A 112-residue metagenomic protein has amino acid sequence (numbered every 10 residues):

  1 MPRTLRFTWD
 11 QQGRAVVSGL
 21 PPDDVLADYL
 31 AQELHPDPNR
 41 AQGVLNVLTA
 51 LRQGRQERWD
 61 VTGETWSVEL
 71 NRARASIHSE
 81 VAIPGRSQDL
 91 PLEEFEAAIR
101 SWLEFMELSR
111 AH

Functional and structural regions predicted by a protein language model:
M1-R58: Negatively charged, low-complexity tracts enriched in Asp/Glu with abundant Ser/Thr
L5-T8, S76, H112: Small/flexible residues
S18-P22, H78, R110-A111: Long acidic/polar interaction regions in large eukaryotic complex-forming proteins
L20, L30-E33, V81-I83, L90-L92 (+1 more regions): Surface-exposed beta-strand edges and their flanking turn/coil or helix-capping segments
N46-R100: Amphipathic protein-protein interaction modules
S101-H112: Short, charged, intrinsically disordered terminal tails
